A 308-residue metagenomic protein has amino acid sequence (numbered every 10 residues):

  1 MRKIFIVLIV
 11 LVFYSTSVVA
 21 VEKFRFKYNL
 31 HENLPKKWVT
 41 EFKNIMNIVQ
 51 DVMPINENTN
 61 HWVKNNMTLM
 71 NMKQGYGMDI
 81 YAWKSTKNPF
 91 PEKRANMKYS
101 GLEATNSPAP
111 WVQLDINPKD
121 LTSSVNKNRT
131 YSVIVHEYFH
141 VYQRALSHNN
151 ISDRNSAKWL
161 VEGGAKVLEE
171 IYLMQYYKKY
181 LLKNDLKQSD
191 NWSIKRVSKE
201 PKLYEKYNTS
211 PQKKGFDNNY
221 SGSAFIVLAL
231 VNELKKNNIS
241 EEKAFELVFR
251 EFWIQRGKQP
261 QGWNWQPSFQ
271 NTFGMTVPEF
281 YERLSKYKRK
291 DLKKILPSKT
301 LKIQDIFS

Functional and structural regions predicted by a protein language model:
I4-F13: Sec-dependent N-terminal signal peptides
V12, M53-E57, Y142-L146, L168 (+3 more regions): A generic secondary-structure signal for well-formed alpha-helical elements
S15-S17: N-terminal signal peptide c-region/cleavage motif recognized by signal peptidases
V21-N150: Juxtacatalytic substrate-recognition/specificity segment
K37-N44, I48, R129, V133-E137 (+6 more regions): Extracytoplasmic/secreted proteins, especially bacterial periplasmic and envelope-associated proteins
V52-M78, N149-K158, K178-N184, N238-F252: Surface-exposed patches in mature extracellular/periplasmic domains of secreted proteins
I151-A224, E233-I239, W253-T276, F280-R283 (+2 more regions): Acidic/His/Gly-enriched intrinsically disordered linker/tail segments that often contain short helix/coil "MoRF-like"
